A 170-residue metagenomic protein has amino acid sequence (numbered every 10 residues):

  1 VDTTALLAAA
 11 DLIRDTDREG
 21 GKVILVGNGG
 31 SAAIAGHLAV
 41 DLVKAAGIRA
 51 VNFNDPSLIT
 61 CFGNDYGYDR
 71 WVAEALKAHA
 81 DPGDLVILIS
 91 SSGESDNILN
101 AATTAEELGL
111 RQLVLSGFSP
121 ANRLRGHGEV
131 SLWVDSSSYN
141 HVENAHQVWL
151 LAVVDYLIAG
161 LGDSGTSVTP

Functional and structural regions predicted by a protein language model:
V1-D11, D15: An N-terminal, well-structured beta->alpha segment
L12-A80: Glycine-rich, small/polar surface segments that engage phosphate groups of diverse ligands
S31-H37, E94-A101: Short glycine/serine/threonine-rich phosphate/pyrophosphate-binding segments that cradle anionic phosphate groups
V43, A102-E106: Surface-exposed amphipathic alpha-helices with a cationic face
N54, S90, S116, L132-N140: Short beta->alpha connector loops at strand-helix junctions that form conserved, small/polar/Pro-enriched
V86, N140-P170: A charged, well-structured terminal subsegment
V86, Q112, S131-L132: Short, well-ordered beta-strand core segments
L115-G128: Short, glycine/polar-rich helix-capping loops at beta-to-alpha or helix-loop-helix junctions that flank or form
